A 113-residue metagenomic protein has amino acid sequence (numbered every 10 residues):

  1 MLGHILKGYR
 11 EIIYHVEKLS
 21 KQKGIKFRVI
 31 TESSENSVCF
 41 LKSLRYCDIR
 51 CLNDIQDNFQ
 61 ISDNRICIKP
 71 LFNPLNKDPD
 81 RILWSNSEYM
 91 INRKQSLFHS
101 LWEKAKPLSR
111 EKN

Functional and structural regions predicted by a protein language model:
G3-N113: PLD/PLD-like phosphodiesterase catalytic module centered on the HKD motif
